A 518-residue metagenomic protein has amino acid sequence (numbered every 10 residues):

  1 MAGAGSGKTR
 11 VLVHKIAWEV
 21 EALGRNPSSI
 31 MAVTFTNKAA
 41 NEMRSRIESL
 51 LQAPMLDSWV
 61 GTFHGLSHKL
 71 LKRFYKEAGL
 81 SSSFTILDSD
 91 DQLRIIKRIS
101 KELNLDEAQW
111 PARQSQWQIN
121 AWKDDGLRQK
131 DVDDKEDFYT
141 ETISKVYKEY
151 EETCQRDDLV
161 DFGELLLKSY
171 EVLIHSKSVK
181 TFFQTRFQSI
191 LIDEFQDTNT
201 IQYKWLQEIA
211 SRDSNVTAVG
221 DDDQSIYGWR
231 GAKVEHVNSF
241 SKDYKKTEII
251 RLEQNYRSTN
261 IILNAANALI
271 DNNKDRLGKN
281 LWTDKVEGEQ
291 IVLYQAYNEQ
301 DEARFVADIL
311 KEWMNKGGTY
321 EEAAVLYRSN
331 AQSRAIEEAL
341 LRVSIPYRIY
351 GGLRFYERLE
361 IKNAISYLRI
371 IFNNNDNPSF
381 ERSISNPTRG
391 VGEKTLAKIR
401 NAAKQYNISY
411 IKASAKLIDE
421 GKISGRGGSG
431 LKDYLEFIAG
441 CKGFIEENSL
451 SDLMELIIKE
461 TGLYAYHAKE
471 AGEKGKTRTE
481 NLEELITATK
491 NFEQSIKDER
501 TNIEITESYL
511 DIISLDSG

Functional and structural regions predicted by a protein language model:
M1, V11, M31-A32, A39-A40 (+5 more regions): Conserved helicase NTPase motor core
M1-A2, S28, A78-T85, K246-Q254 (+4 more regions): Inter-lobe coupling/hinge region of RecA-like P-loop helicase motors
M1-S82, I86, T181, D213 (+2 more regions): P-loop NTPase Walker
K8, L12, A17-W18, I192-F195 (+3 more regions): Conserved RecA-like helicase ATPase core segment that couples NTP binding/hydrolysis to strand translocation
N26-N37, S58, D193, V219 (+4 more regions): Conserved RecA-like ASCE P-loop NTPase motor core of nucleic-acid helicases/translocases
M55-S58, K76-E164, F187, R251 (+2 more regions): ATP-hydrolysis module of ASCE/P-loop NTPase motor domains, specifically the Walker B Asp-Glu catalytic pair
T62-K69, L191-E194, V219, S329 (+2 more regions): Conserved helicase core region in the C-terminal RecA-like lobe
V132, E136, T319, S333-I345 (+2 more regions): Conserved helicase C-terminal RecA-like lobe
